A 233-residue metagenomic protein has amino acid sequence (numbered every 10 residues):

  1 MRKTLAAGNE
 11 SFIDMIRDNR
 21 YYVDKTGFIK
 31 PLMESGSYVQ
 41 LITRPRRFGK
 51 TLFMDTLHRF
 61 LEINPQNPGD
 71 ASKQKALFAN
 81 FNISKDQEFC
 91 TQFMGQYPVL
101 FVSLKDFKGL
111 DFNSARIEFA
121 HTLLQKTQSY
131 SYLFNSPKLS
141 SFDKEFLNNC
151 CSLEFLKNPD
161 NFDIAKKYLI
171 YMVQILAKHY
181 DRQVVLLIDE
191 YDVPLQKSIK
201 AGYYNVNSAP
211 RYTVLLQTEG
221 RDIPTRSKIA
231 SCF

Functional and structural regions predicted by a protein language model:
K3-T43, K105-F107, P159-K166, Q174: Asp/Glu-centered strand-loop micro-motifs enriched in Gly/Pro and often flanked by an aromatic residue
A7-S11, I16, F107-K166, P194-Y204: Conserved P-loop NTPase mechanochemical-coupling segment
G8, I13, D24, K30 (+2 more regions): P-loop NTPase motor core
Y38, P98, D181-V185, I223-C232: Loop/turn-to-beta-strand initiation segments
Y38-T56: Walker A/P-loop nucleotide-binding motif
T56-P68, L123-S131, Y180, L195-G202 (+2 more regions): A generic secondary-structure signal for well-formed alpha-helical elements
T127-S129, Y168-Y180, V206-K228: Substrate-engagement module of ASCE P-loop NTPases
D189-V193: Walker B catalytic acidic pair
